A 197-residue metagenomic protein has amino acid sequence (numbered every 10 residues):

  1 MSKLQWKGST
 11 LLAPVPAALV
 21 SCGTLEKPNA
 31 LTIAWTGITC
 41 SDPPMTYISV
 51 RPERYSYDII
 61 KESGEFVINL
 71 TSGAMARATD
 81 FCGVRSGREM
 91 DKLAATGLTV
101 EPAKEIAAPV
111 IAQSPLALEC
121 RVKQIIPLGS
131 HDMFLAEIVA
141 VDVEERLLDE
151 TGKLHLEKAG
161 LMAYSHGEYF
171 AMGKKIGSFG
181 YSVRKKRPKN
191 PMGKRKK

Functional and structural regions predicted by a protein language model:
M1-K197: Basic, polyanion-binding surface patches
